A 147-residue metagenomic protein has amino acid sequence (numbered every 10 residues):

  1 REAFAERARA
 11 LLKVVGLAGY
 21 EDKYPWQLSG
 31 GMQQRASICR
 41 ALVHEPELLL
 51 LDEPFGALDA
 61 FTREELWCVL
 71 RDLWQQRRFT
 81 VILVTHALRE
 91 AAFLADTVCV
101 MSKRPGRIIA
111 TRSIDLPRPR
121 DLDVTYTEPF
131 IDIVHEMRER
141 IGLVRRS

Functional and structural regions predicted by a protein language model:
E2-Y20, D72: Conserved ABC ATPase "signature" region
K23-W26, H44: Conserved signature/switch motifs of ABC ATPase nucleotide-binding domains
S29: ABC transporter NBD signature
I38: Hydrophobic anchor residue at the start of the ABC signature
L49-D52: Catalytic Walker B motif of ABC-type/P-loop ATPase nucleotide-binding domains
R63-R77: Helical segment within the ABC ATPase nucleotide-binding domain
R78-V84: Conserved H-loop
K103-I133: Conserved beta-strand-loop-alpha-helix hinge in the C-terminal portion of ABC ATPase nucleotide-binding domains
